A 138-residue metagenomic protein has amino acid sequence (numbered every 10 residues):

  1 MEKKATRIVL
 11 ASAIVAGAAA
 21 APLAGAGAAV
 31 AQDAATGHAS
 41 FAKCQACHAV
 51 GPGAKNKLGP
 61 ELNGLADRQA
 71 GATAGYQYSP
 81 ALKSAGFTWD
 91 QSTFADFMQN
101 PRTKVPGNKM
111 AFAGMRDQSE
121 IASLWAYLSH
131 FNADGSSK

Functional and structural regions predicted by a protein language model:
E2-A16: Bacterial N-terminal signal peptides that target proteins for export
V15-A28: C-terminal segment of classical bacterial N-terminal signal peptides
A16-G17, D90-K138: C-terminal capping alpha-helices of c-type cytochrome domains
G25-F41, G51-P52: Electrostatic cytochrome c docking/interface patches
Q32, A42, G86-W89, R116-S119: Residue-level signal for the nucleotide or nucleotide-sugar donor/cofactor binding architecture
T36-H38, P52-Q91, F112: Gly/Gly-Pro-rich "capping" loops immediately C-terminal to redox-active cysteine motifs in periplasmic/lumenal
A42-V50, L124: The canonical Cys-X-X-Cys-His
K43, L58, P106-N108: Envelope-exposed proteins and targeting segments
